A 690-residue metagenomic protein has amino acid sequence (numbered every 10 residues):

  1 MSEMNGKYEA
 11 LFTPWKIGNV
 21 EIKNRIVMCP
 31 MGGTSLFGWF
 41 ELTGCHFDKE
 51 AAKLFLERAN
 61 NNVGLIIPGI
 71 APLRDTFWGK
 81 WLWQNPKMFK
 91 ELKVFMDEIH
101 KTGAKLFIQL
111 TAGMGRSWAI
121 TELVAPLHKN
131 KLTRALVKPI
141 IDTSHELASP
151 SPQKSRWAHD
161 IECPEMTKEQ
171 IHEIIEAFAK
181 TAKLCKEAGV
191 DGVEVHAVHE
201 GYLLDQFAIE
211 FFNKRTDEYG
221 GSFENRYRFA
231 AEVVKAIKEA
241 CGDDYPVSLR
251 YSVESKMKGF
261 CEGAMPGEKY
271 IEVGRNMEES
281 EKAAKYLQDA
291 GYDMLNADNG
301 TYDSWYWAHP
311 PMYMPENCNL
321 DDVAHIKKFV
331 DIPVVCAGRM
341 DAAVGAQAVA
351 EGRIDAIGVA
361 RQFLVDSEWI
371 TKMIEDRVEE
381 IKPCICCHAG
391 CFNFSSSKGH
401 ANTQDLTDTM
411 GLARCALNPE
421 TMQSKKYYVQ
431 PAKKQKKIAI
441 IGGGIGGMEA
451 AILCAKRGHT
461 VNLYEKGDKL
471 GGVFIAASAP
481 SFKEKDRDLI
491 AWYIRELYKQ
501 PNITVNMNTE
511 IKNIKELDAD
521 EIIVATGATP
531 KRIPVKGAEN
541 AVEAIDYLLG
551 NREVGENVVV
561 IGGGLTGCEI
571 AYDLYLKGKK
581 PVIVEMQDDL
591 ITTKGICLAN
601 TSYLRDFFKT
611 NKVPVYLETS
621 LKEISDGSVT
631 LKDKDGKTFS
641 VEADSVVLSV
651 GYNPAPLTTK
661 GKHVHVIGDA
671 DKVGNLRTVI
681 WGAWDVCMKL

Functional and structural regions predicted by a protein language model:
M1-I441, I445-V461, K469, P530 (+1 more regions): Flavin-dependent oxidoreductase catalytic cores
F40-T43, P310, T593-C597, R677-T678: Short, solvent-exposed loop/turn segments at secondary-structure boundaries
H199, M340-D341, T509, T619 (+1 more regions): Short beta->alpha linker loops
Y292, I490, N502-T504, A541 (+3 more regions): Short, conserved active-site loop motifs that form the nucleotide-linked donor/cofactor pocket
L295, I326, A348, A360 (+8 more regions): Hydrophobic, well-ordered secondary-structure elements that form the walls of internal hydrophobic environments
A432-K466, V505-E521, A525-V535, N540-G595 (+2 more regions): Rossmann-like dinucleotide/flavin-binding elements
T460-K499, D573-T619: Rossmann-like dinucleotide-binding cores of NAD(P)H-dependent redox enzymes
